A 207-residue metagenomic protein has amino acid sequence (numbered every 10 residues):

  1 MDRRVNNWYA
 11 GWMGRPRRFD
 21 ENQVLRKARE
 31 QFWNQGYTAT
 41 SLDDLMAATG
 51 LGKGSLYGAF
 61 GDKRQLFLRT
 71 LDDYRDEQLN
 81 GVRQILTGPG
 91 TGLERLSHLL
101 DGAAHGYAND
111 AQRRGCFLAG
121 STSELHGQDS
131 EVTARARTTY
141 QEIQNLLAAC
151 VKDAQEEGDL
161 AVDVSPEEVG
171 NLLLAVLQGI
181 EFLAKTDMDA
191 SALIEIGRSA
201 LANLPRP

Functional and structural regions predicted by a protein language model:
M1-M13, H98-G106, Q141-E157, V176 (+1 more regions): C-terminal peripheral helix-coil segments that are non-catalytic and often amphipathic
W12, Q23, K27-Q31, Q35-Q65 (+1 more regions): Helix-turn-helix
V24, A28, L45, L56 (+8 more regions): Hydrophobic packing within well-folded, soluble alpha/beta domains
R69, R83-R114, P166-L173: Hydrophobic alpha-helical connector segments
D72-Q78: Short, basic, alpha-helical segments at the C-terminal edge of helix-turn-helix-like DNA-binding modules
E94, A134-T139, E156-L172, S191 (+1 more regions): All-alpha amphipathic helical-bundle segments outside canonical DNA-binding/catalytic cores that form hydrophobic
R95, D110-E131: Amphipathic alpha-helical segments used for helix-helix packing
R114, A119, V164-L183, I196-N203: Hydrophobic alpha-helical segments that form the core of small-molecule binding pockets and/or dimer interfaces
